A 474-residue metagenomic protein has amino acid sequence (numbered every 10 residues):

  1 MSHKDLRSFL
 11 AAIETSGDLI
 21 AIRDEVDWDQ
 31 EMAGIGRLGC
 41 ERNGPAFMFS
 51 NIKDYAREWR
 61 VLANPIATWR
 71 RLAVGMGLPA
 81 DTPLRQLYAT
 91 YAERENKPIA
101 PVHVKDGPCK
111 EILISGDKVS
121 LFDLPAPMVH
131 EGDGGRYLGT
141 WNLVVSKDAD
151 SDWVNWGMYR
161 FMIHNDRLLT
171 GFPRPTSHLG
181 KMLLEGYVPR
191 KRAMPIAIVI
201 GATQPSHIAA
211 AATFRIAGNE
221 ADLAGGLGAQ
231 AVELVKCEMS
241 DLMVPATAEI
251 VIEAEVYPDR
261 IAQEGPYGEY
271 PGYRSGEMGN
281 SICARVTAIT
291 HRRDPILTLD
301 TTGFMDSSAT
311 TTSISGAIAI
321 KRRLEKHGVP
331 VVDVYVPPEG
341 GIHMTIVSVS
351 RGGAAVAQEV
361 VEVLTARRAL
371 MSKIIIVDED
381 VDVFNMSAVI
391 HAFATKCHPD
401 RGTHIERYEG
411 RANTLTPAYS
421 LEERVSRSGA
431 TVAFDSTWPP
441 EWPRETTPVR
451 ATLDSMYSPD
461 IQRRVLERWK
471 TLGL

Functional and structural regions predicted by a protein language model:
M1-C283, T287-L474: Extended, highly charged
